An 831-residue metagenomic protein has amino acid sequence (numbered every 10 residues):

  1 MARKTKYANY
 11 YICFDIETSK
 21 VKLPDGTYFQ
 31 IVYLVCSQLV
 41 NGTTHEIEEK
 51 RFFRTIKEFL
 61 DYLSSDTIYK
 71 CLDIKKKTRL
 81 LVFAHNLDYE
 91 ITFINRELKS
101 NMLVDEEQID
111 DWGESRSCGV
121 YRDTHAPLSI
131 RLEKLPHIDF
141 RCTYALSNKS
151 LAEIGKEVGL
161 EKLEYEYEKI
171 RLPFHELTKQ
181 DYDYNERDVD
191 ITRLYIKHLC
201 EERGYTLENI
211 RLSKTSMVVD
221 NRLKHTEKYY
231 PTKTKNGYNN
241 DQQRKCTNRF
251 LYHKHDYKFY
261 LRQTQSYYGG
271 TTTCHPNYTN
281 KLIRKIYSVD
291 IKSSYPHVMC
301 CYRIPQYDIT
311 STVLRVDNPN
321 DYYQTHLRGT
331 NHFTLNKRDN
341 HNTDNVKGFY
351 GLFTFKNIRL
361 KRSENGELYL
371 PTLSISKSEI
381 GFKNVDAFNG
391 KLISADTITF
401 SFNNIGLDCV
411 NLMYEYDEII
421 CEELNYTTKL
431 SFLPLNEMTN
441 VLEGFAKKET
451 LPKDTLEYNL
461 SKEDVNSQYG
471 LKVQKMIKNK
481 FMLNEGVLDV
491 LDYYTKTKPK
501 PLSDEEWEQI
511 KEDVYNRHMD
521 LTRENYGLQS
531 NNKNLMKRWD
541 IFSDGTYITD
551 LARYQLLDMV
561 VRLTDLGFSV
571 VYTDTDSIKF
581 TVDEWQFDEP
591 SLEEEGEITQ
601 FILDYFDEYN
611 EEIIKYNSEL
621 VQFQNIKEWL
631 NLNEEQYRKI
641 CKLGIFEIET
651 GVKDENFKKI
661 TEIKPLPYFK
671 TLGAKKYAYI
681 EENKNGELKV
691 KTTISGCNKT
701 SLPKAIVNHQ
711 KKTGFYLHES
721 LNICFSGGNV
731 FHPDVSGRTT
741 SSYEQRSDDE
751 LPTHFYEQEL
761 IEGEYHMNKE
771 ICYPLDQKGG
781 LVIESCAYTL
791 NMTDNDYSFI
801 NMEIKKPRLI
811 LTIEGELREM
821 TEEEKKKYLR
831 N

Functional and structural regions predicted by a protein language model:
M1-Y7, Y11: N-terminal accessory regions of nucleic-acid-interacting proteins
Y7, K22, T27-H85, F93-N831: Conserved acidic
I12-C13, K579: Beta-strand cores of modular interaction/reader domains in eukaryotic scaffold and signaling proteins, especially PDZ
I16-T18: Catalytic phosphate/metal-binding cores of nucleic-acid and nucleotide-processing enzymes, i.e., regions that mediate
Y89: Short alpha-helical
